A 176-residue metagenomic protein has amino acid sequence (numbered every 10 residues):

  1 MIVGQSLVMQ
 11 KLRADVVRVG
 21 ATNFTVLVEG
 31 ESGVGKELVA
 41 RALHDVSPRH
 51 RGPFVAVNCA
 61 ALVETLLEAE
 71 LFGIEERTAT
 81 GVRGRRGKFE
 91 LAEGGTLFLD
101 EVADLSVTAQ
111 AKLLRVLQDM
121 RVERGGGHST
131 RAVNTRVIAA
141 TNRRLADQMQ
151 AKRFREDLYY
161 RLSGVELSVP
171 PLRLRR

Functional and structural regions predicted by a protein language model:
M1-A132, V137-R143, Q148-M149, P171-R176: AAA+ ATPase active-site-proximal loops
R41, R161, V165: ABC-type ATPase nucleotide-binding domain
